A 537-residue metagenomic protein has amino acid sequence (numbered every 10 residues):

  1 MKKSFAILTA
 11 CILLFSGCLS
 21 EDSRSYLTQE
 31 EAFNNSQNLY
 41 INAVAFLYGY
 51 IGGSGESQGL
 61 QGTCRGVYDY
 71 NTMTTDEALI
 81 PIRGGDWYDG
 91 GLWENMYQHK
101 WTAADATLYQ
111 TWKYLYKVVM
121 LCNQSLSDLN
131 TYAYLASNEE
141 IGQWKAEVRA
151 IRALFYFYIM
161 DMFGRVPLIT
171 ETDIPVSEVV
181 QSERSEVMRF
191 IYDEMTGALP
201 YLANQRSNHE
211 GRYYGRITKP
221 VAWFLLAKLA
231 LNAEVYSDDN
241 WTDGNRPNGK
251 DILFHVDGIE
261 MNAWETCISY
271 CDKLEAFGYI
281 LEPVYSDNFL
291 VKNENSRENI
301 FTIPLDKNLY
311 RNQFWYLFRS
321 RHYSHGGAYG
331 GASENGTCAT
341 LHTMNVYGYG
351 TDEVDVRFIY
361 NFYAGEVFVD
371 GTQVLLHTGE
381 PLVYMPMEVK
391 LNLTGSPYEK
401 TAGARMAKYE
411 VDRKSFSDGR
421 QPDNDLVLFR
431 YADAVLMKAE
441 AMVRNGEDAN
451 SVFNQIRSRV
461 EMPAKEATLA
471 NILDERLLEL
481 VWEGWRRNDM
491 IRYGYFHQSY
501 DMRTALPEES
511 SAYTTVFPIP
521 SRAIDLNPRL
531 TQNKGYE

Functional and structural regions predicted by a protein language model:
C18-S20, L115-Y116, F190-Y192, Y213 (+6 more regions): Long, intrinsically disordered, low-complexity segments
C18-T72, P247-N248, A523-E537: Membrane-proximal, proline-rich intrinsically disordered regions
A32, S36-G55, G59, G84-F163 (+7 more regions): Conserved, well-structured interaction surfaces
G53, Y285-K292, S296-V389: Glycine-rich, aromatic-lined ligand/substrate-binding cores of catalytic and carbohydrate-binding domains
Q58-P81, I169-T172, A203-V221, V235-G326 (+1 more regions): Short, surface-exposed recognition loops and adjoining beta-strand edges that mediate ligand/DNA contacts, enriched
G84, Y88-H99, Y347-R430: Flexible, polar/acidic helix-loop-strand segments at domain edges
